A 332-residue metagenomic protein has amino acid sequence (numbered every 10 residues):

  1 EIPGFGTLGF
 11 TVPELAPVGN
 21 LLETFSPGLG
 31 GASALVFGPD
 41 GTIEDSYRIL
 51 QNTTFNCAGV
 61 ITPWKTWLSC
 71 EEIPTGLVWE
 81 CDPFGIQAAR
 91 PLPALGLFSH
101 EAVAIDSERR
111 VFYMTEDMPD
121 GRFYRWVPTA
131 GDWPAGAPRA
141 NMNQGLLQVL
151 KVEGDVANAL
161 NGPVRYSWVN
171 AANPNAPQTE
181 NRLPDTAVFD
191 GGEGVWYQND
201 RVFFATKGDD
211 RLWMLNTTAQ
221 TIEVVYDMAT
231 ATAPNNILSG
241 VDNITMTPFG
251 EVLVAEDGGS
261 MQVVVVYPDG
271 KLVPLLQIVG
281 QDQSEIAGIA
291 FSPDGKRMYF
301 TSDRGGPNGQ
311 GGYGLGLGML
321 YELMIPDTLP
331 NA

Functional and structural regions predicted by a protein language model:
E1-A332: Sequence/structural signature of beta-propeller domains
